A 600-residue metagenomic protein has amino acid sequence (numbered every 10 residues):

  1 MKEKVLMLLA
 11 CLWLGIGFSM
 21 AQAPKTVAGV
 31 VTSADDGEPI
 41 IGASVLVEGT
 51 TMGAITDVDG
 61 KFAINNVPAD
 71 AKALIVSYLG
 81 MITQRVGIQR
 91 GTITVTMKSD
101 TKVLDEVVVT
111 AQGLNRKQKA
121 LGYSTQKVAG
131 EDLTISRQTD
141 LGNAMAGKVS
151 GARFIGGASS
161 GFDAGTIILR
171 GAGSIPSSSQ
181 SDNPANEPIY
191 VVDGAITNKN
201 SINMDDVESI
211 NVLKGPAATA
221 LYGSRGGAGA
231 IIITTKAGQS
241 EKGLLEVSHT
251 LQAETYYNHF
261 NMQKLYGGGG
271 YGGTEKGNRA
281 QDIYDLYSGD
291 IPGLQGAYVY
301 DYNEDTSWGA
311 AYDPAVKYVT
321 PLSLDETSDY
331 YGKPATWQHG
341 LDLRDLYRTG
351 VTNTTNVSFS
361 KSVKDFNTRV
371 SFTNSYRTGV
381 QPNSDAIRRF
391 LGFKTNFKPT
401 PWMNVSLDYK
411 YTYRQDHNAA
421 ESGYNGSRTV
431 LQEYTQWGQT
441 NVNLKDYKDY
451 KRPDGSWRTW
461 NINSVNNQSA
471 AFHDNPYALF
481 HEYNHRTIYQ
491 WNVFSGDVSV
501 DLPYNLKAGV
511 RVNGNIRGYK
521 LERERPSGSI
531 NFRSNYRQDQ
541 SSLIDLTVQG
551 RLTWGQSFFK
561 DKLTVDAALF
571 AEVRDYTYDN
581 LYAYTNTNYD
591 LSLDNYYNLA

Functional and structural regions predicted by a protein language model:
M1-G392, F397-P399, N404-S406, V493: Short, small/polar-rich motifs associated with maturation and membrane association, primarily at protein termini
T26, T92-T94, S499, K507 (+1 more regions): Ser/Thr- (and often Asn-) enriched beta-sheet segments in non-cytosolic proteins
G42, V493-S495, N505-G509: A common structural microfeature
A69-D70, S499, S557: Short, surface-exposed loop/turn segments at beta-strand-coil junctions that are enriched for proline with nearby
K119, P176, S240-T336, G379-S384 (+3 more regions): Surface-exposed loop/interface segments of Gram-negative outer-membrane beta-barrel transport/assembly proteins
Y190-D193, D501, L506: Short tight loops/turns at secondary-structure junctions
F494-V500, G514: Alpha-helical support elements that line or immediately flank enzyme active sites and cofactor-binding pockets
